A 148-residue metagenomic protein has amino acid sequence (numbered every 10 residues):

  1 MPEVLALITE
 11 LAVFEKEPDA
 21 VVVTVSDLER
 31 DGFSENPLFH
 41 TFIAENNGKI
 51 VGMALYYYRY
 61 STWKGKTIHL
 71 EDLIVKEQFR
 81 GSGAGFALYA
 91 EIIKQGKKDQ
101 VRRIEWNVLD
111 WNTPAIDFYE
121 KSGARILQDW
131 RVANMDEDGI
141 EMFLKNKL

Functional and structural regions predicted by a protein language model:
L5-R30: Conserved GNAT-fold acetyl-CoA-binding loop/helix
R30-I43: A short helix-loop-beta-strand connector motif used in the catalytic cores of GNAT acetyltransferases and, in some
I43, K49-Y57: Conserved beta-strand in the GNAT
Y58-R59, N134: A short acidic/small-residue loop/turn micro-motif
Y60-L70, R80, D99-R102, L127-Q128: A conserved beta-turn-beta hairpin within the catalytic core of GNAT-like acetyltransferases that forms part
L73-V75, V108: Hydrophobic adenine-recognition pocket in adenosine-nucleotide-binding enzymes
V75, G81-K94, D117, K121: Conserved acetyl-CoA-binding loop-helix of GNAT-fold acetyltransferases
Q100-L148: C-terminal "cap" of GNAT-fold acetyltransferases
